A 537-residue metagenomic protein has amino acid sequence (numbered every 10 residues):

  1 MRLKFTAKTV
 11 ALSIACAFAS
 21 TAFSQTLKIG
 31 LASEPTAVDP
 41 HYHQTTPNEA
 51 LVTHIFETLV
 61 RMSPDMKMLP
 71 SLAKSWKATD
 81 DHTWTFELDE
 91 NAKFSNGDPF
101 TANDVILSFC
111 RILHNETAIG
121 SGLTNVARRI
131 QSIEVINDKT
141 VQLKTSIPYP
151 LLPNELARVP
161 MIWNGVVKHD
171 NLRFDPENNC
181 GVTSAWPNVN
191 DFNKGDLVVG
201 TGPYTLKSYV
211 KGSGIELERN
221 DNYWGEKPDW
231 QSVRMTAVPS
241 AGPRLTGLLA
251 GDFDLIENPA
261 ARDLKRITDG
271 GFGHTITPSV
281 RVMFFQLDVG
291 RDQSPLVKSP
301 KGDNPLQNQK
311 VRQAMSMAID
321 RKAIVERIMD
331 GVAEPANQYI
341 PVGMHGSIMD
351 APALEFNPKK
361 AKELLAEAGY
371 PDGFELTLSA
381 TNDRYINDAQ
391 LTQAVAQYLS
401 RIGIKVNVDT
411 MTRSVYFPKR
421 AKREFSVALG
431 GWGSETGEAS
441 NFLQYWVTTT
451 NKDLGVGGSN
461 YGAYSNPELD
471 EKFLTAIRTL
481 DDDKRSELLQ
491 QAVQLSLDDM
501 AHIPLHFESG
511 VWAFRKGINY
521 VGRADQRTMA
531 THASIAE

Functional and structural regions predicted by a protein language model:
M1-A11: Bacterial N-terminal signal peptides that target proteins for export
F18-S24: Sec/Tat signal peptide C-region and signal peptidase I cleavage site
G30-D80, C110, L197-T201: N-terminal lobe/hinge region of extracytoplasmic solute-binding protein
R61-P64, H82, D89-G120, S132-E134 (+5 more regions): Extracytoplasmic/periplasmic ligand-capture domains
K77, T124-G181: Surface-exposed binding/hinge segments that line and control ligand-binding clefts or catalytic entry sites
F86-E90, K139-Y149, L217-R219: Short, hydrophobic/aromatic-enriched beta-strand segments in well-ordered soluble domains
H169-D170, G331-A351, V511-R515: Mature extracytoplasmic/periplasmic domains
L364, W512-E537: Long beta-strand-rich cores associated with HINT superfamily self-processing modules
